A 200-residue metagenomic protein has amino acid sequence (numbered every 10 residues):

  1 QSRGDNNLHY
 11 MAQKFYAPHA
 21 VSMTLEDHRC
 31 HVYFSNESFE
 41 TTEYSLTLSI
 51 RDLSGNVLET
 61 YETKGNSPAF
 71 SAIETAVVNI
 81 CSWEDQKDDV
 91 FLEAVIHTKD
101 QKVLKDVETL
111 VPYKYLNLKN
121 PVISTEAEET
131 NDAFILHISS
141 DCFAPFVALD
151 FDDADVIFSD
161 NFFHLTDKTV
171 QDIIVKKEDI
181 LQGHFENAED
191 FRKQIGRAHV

Functional and structural regions predicted by a protein language model:
Q1-S159, L165-V175, I180: Carbohydrate-binding surfaces of carbohydrate-active enzymes
D89-I96, E186-Q194: Serine/threonine-enriched low-complexity regions used as flexible
I180-E186: Short, Lys/Arg- and Gly-enriched loop/turn segments at beta-strand edges
A198-V200: Conserved small/polar residues in nucleotide/adenosyl-binding loops
